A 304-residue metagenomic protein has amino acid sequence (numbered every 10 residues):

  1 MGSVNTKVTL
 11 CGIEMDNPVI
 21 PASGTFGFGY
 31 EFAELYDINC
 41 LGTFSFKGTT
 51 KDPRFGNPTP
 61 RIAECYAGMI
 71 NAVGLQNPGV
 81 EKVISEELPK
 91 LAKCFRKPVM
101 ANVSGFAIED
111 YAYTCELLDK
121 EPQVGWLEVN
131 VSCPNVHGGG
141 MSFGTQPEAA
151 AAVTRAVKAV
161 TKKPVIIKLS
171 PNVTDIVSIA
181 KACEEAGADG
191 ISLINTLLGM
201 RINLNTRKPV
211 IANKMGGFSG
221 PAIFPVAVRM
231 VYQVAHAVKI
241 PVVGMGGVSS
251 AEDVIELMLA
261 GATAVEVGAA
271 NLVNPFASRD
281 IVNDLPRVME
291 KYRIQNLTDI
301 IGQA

Functional and structural regions predicted by a protein language model:
M1-V99, S104-F106: N-terminal capping/small domains of soluble enzymes
G24-T25, G246-V248: Active-site metal-binding loops of divalent metal-dependent hydrolases
L35, K47, K90, E121 (+6 more regions): Change "in soluble alpha/beta enzymes" to "in soluble alpha/beta proteins
L41-G42, K47, K97, V124-L127 (+3 more regions): Short acidic/polar active-site loop segments enriched in Thr and Asp
T50-F55, P134-V136, L198-R201, L272-N274: Short gly/pro/ser/thr-enriched loop/turn and capping motifs at secondary-structure boundaries
N57-Y66, I202-G216, M258, A270-Q295: C-terminal helical cap(s) of enzyme catalytic domains, especially alpha/beta-barrels
S85, F106-V243, S249-V267: Alpha/beta enzyme core
T298-A304: A short, charged, Gly/Pro-tolerant segment at domain boundaries
